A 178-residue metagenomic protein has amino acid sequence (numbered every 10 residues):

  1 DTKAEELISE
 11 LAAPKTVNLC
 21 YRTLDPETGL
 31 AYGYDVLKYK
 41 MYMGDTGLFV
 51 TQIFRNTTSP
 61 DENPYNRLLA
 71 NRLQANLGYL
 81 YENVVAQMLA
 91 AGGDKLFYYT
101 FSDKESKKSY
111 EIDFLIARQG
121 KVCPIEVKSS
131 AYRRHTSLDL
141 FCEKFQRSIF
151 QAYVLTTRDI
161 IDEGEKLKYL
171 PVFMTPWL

Functional and structural regions predicted by a protein language model:
D1-E111, I116: Accessory nucleic acid-recognition modules appended to NTPase machines
T51, R134-H135, I161-K166: Switch/connector loops and helix/strand junctions flanking conserved nucleotide-binding motifs in nucleotide-processing
V85, L89, I112-A131, A152: Conserved catalytic cores of phosphodiester-cleaving nucleases, focusing on short active-site segments
F101, T156-T157: Cofactor-binding loop segments of dinucleotide-utilizing enzymes, especially the Rossmann-like FAD- and NAD(P)+-binding
A131-L140: Active-site-adjacent loop/helix micro-motif of nuclease/hydrolase catalytic cores
F141-F150: Arginine/glycine-rich "motif VI" loop of SF2 helicases in the C-terminal RecA-like domain
F150-T156: Short, hydrophobic beta-strand segments that form beta-sheet elements in well-ordered domains
T157-L178: Domain-level recognition of nuclease-like catalytic cores that cleave nucleotide substrates
